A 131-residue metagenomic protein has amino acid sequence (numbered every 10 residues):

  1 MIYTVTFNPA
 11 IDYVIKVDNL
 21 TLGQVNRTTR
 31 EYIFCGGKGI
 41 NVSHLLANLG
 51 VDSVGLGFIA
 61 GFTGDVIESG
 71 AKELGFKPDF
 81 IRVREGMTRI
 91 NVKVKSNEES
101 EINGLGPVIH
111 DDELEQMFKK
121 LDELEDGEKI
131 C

Functional and structural regions predicted by a protein language model:
M1-L56, D65-V66: Glycine-rich phosphate/adenosyl-contacting loop at the front of the ribokinase-like
T4, I130-C131: Short glycine-rich or small-residue beta-strand-to-loop segments that form or flank ligand, phosphate, metal/Fe-S
N48-I130: Conserved N-terminal subdomain of the carbohydrate kinase-like
